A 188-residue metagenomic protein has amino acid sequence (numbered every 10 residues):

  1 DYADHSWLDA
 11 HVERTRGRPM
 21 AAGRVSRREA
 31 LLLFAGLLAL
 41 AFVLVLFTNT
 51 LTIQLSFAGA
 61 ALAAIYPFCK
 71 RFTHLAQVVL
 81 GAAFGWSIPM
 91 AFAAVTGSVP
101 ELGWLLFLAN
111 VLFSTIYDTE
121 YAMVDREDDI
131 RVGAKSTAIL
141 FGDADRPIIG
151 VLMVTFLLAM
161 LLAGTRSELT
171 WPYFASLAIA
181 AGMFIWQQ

Functional and structural regions predicted by a protein language model:
D1, A61-F68, W86-M90, L108-M123 (+1 more regions): Transmembrane alpha-helical segments that form the membrane-embedded catalytic/substrate-channel core of multi-pass
D1-D9, L46-I53, F68-L75, T96-P100 (+3 more regions): Transmembrane helix-loop junctions in multipass membrane proteins, especially transporters and channels
H5-S56, R131-L177: Multi-pass membrane catalytic core of lipid/isoprenoid biosynthesis enzymes
R18-L105, W186-Q188: Intramembrane alpha-helical segments
L80, L106-A109, Y121, K135: Internal, well-ordered alpha-helical scaffold/interface segments that support domain packing or protein-protein contacts
A91, V95, F113-Y117, Y121 (+3 more regions): Short helix-capping and hinge/turn segments at secondary-structure transitions, especially at repeat and domain
L102-F113, L169-L177: Alpha-helical transmembrane segments
